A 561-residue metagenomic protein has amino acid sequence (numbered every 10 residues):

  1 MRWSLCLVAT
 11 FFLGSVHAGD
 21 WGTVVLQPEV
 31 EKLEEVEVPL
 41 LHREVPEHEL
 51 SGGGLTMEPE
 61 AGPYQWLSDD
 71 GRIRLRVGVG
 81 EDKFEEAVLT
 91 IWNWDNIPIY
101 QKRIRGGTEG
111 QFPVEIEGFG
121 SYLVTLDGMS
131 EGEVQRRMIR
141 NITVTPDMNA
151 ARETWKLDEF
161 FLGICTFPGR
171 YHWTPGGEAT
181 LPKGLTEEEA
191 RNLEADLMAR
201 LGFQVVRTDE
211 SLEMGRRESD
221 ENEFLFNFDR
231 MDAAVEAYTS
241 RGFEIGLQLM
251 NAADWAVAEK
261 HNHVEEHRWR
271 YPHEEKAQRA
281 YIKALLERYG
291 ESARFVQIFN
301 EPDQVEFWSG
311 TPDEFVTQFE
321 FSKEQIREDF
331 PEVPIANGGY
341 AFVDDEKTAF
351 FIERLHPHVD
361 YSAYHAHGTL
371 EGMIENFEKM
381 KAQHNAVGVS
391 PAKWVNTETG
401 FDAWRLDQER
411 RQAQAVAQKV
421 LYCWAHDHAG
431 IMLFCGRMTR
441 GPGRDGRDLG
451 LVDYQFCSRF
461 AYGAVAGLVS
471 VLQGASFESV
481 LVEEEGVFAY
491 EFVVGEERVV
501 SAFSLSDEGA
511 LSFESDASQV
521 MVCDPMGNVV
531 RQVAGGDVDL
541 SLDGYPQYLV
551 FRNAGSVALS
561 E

Functional and structural regions predicted by a protein language model:
S4-S15: Bacterial N-terminal signal peptides
A18-L197, L201, T208, E561: Mature N-terminal, pre-catalytic/accessory segment of carbohydrate-active enzymes
Y64, L89-T90, V482-S518, D524-M526 (+1 more regions): Carbohydrate-binding surface patches
G176-M198, Q278-E287, D344-R354, R411-V420: Short, acidic/polar
L201-P357: Substrate-binding cleft and catalytic face of glycoside hydrolase catalytic domains, especially the flexible beta-alpha
P357, Y361, A366-R440, C457 (+2 more regions): Catalytic-core region of carbohydrate-active enzymes that cleave or remodel glycosidic bonds
A425, T439-R440, R447-E497: Glycan-recognition and catalytic regions of carbohydrate-active enzymes
V533-E561: C-terminal beta-strand-rich structural cap/linker in extracellular carbohydrate-active enzymes
